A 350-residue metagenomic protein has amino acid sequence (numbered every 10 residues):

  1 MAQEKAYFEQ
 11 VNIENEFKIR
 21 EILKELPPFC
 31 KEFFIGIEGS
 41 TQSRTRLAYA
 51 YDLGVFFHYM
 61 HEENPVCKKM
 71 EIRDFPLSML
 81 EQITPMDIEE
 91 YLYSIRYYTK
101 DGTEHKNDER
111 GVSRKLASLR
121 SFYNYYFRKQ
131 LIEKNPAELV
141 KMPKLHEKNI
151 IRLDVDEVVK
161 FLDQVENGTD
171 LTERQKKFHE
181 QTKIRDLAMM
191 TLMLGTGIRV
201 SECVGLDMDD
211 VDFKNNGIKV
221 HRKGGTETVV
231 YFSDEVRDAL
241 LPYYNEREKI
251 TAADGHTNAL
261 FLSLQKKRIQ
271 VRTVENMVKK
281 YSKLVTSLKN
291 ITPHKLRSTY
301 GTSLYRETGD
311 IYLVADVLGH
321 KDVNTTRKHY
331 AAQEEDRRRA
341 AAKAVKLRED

Functional and structural regions predicted by a protein language model:
M1-D350: Conserved catalytic core of the tyrosine transesterase superfamily
